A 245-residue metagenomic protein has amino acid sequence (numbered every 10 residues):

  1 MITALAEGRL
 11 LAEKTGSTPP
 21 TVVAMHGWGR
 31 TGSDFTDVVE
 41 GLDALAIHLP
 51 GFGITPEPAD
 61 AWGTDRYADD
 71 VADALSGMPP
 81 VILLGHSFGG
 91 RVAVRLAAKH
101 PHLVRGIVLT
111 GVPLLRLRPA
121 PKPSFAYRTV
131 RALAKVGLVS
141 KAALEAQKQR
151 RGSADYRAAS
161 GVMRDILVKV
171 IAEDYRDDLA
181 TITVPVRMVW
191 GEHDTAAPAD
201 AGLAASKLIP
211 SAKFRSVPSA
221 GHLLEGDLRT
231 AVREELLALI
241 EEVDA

Functional and structural regions predicted by a protein language model:
M1-V23, E40-D43, P79, R105 (+3 more regions): Alpha/beta-hydrolase fold catalytic core
G8, A46-L84, E234: Active-site loop/oxyanion-hole signature of alpha/beta-hydrolase fold enzymes
K14-P56: Conserved HGGG/HGGXW glycine-rich cap/lid loop of the alpha/beta-hydrolase fold
G85, G89, A93: Gly/Ala-rich beta-loop-alpha elbow adjacent to hydrolase catalytic centers
V94-K99, L103-V136: Flexible "cap/lid" loop of the alpha/beta hydrolase fold
Q149-D177: Hydrophobic, aromatic-rich cap/lid helix
T181-I182, M188-W190: Short beta-strand/loop motif that positions the catalytic acidic residue of the alpha/beta-hydrolase fold
A220-R233: Catalytic histidine-centered segment of alpha/beta-hydrolase-like enzymes
